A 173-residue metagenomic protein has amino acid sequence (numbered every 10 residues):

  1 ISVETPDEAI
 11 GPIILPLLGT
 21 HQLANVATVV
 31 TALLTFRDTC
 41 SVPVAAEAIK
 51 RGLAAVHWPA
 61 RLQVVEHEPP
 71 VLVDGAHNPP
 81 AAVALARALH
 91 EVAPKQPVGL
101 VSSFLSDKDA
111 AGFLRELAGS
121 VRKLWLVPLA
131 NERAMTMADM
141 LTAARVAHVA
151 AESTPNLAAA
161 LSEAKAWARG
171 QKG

Functional and structural regions predicted by a protein language model:
S2-K123: Nucleotide phosphate-binding/pyrophosphate-handling subdomain across enzymes that bind or process nucleotide phosphates
P70-V73, P79, L114-K172: C-terminal helical cap/extension that packs against the catalytic core of soluble nucleotide-cofactor enzymes
